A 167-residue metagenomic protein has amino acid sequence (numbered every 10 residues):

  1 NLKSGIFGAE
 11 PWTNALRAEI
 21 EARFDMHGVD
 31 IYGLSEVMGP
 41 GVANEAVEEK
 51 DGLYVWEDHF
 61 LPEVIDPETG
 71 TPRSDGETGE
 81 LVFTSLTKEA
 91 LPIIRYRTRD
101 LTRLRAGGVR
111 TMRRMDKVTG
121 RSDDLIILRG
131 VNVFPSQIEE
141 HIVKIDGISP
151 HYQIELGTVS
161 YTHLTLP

Functional and structural regions predicted by a protein language model:
K3, F7, W12-G107: Conserved AMP-binding/adenylate-forming
Y54, K117-R121, S160-Y161: Short, flexible turn/loop "capping" segments at secondary-structure junctions
T71-D75, R95, M115-G120, K144: Short, conserved, surface-exposed binding loops centered on an aromatic residue
S74, P92-I94, S136-Q137, P150-Q153: Extended hydrophobic-aromatic, low-complexity segments
A106-R110, I148: A general structural motif
M112-H141: Adenylate-forming
I145-S160: C-terminal boundary motif of the adenylate-forming
T162-P167: Conserved small/polar residues in nucleotide/adenosyl-binding loops
